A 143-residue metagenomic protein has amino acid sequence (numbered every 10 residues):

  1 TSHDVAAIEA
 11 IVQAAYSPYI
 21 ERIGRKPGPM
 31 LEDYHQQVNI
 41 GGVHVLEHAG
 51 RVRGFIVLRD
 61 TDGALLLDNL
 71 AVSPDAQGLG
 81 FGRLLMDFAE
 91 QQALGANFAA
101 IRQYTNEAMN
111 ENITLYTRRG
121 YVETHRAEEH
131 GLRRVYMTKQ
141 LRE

Functional and structural regions predicted by a protein language model:
T1-A10: A short beta-loop-alpha structural element at the N-terminal edge of CoA-dependent acyl/N-acetyltransferase catalytic
E9-G41: Conserved GNAT-fold acetyl-CoA-binding loop/helix
V45, R51-R59, L66-A71: Conserved beta-strand in the GNAT
V72, G78-Q91, T117-R118: Conserved acetyl-CoA-binding loop-helix of GNAT-fold acetyltransferases
Q77, Q103-N112, E128-R133: Conserved beta-strand-loop-alpha-helix junction that forms the acyl-donor binding cleft
A93-T105: Conserved GNAT acetyl-CoA-binding A-motif
Y116-R126: Conserved acetyl-CoA-binding loop of GNAT-fold acetyltransferases
R133-E143: Terminal substrate-recognition subdomain of acyl/acetyltransferases
